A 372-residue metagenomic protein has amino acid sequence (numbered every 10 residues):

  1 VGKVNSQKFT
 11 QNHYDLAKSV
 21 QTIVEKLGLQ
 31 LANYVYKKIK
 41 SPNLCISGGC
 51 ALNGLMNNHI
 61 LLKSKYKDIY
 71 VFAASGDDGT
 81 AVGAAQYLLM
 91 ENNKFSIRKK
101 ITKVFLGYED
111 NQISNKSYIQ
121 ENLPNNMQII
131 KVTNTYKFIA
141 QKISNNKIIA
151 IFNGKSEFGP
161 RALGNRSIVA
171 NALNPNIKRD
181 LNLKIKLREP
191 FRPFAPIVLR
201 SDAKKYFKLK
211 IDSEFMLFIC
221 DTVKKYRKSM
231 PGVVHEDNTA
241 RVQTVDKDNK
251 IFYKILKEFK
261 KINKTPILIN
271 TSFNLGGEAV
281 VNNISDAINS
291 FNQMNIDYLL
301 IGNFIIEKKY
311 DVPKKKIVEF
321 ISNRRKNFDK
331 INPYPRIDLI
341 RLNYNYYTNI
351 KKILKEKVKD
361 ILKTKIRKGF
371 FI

Functional and structural regions predicted by a protein language model:
V1-Q7, Q11, N33, N43 (+2 more regions): Flexible beta->alpha loop and helix N-cap segments adjacent to enzyme active/binding sites
Y14: P-loop NTPase catalytic core of nucleic-acid-dependent motor ATPases
K18-L44, I262: Phosphate/ATP-binding catalytic cores across multiple sugar-kinase/actin-like superfamilies, primarily ASKHA
